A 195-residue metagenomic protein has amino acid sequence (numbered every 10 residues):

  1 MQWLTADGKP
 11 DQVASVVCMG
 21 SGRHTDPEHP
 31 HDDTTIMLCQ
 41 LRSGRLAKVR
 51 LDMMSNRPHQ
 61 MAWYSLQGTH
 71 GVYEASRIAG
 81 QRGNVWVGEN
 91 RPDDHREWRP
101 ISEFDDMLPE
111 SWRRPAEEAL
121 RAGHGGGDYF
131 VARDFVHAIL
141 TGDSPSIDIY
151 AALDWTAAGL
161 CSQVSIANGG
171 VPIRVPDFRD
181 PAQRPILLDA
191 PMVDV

Functional and structural regions predicted by a protein language model:
M1, A132-R133, G159: A general structural signal for well-ordered alpha-helical segments in protein cores
M1-M61, Y150, D154: Rossmann-like dinucleotide-binding domain that binds NAD(P)(H)
V16, S146-D148, I173-D177: Short, hydrophobic secondary-structure boundary micro-motifs
E28, I36-L41, S65, T69-I147 (+1 more regions): C-terminal glycine/acidic-rich active-site capping loop/insertion
D52, R77-I78, F178: Surface loops and adjacent helix of pleckstrin homology
F135, A152, G169: Hydrophobic, well-ordered secondary-structure elements that form the walls of internal hydrophobic environments
I139-L140, T156, S165-A167: Hydrophobic residues in alpha-helical segments
V164-A182, A190-V195: C-terminal capping/lid region of NAD(P)-dependent oxidoreductase domains
